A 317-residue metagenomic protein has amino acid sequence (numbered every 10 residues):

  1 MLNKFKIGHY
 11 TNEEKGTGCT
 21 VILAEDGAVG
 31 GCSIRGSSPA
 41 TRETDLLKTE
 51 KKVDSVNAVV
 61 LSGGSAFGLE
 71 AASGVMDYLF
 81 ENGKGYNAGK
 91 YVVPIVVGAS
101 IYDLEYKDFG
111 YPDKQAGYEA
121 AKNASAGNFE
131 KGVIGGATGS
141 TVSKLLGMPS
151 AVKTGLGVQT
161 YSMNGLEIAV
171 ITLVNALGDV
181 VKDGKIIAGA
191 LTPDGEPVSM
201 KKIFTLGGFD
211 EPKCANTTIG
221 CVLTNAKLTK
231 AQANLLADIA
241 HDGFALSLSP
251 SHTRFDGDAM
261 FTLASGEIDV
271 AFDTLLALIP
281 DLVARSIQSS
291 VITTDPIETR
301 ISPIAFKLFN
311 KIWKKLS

Functional and structural regions predicted by a protein language model:
M1-A66, E70, E81-S317: A structural signal for small-residue-enriched, beta-sheet-centric alpha/beta enzyme cores and oligomeric scaffold folds
G74-L79: Active-site-adjacent structural elements in enzyme catalytic domains
